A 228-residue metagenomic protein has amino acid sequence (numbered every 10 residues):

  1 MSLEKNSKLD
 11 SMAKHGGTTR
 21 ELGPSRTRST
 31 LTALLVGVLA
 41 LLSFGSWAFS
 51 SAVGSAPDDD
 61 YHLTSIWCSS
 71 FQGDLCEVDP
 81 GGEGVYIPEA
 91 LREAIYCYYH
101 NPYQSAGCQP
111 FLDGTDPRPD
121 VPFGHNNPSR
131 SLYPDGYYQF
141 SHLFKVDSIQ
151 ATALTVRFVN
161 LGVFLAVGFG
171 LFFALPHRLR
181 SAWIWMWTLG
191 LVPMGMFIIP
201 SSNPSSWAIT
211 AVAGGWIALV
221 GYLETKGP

Functional and structural regions predicted by a protein language model:
M1-S46, G54: Start-transfer (signal-anchor) and selected internal transmembrane alpha helices of multi-pass inner/ER membrane
V38-L41, G45, G162, A166 (+2 more regions): Generic alpha-helical transmembrane segments of integral inner-membrane proteins, especially permease/transport modules
S50-I66: Alpha-helical transmembrane signal-anchor/signal-peptide segments
F71-Q150: Interfacial juxtamembrane loops and adjacent helix segments that form the catalytic/substrate-binding surfaces
S129, S141-F144, T152-G162, G195-W207: Membrane-embedded glycan-lipid processing machinery
L143, G170-A174, R178, A218-Y222: Hydrophobic membrane-targeting alpha-helices
T155-R178: Transmembrane-helix motifs of polytopic, lipid-linked glycan transferases
S181-I199, S206-L223, P228: Membrane-embedded helix bundles of polyisoprenyl
